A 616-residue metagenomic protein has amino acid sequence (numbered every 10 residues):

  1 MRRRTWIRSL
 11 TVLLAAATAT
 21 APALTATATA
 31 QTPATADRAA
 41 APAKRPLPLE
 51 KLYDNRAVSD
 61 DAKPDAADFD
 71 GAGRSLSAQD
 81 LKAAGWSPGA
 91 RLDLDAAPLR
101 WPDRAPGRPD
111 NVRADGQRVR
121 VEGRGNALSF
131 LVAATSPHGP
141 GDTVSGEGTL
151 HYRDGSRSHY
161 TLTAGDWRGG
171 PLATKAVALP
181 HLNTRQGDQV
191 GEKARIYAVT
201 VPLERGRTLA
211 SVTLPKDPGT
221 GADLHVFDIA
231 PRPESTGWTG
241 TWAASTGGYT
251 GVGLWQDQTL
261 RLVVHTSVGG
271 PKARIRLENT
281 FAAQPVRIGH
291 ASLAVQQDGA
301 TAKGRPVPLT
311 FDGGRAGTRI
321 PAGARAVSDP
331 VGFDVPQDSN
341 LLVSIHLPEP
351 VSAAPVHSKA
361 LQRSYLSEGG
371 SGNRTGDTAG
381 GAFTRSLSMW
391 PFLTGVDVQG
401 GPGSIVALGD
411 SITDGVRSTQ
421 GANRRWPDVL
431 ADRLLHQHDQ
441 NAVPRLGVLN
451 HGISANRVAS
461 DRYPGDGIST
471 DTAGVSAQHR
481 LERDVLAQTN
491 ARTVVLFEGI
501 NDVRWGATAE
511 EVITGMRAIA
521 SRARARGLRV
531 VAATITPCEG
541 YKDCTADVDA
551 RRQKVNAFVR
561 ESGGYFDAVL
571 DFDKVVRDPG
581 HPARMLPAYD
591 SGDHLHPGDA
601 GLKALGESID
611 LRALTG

Functional and structural regions predicted by a protein language model:
R2-A16, T20-T250: N-terminal/edge-of-domain interface segments
A28-L81, R120-R124, A133, G139 (+6 more regions): N-terminal secretory targeting modules
A133, E278, H346, L408-S411 (+5 more regions): Active-site-proximal beta-strand/loop segments in catalytic clefts of secreted hydrolases
G139-P140, A222, S352-A353, G415-R417 (+4 more regions): Extracytoplasmic/secreted cell-surface and envelope-processing proteins
A294, T394, I405-V406, I412-G515: Conserved SGNH/GDSL esterase-like catalytic core that processes O-acyl groups on lipids and polysaccharides
T413, A431, L435-D439, L486-N490 (+5 more regions): Sec-exported extracytoplasmic/periplasmic mature domains
P464-S469, T536-G616: Catalytic His-Asp segment of secreted/periplasmic serine-dependent ester chemistry enzymes
F497-R504, I519-Q553: Active-site segments of SGNH/GDSL-like serine hydrolases that catalyze O-acetyl group transfer/hydrolysis on lipids
